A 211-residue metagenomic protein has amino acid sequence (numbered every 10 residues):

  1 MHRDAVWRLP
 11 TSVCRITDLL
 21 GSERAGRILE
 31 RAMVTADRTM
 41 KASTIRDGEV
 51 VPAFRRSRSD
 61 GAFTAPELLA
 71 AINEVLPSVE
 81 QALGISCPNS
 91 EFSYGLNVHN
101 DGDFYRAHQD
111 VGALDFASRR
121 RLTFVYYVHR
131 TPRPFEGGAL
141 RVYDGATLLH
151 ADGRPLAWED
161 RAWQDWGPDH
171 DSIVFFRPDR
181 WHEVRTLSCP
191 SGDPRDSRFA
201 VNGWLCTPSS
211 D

Functional and structural regions predicted by a protein language model:
H2-L83, A139: Non-heme Fe(II)/2-oxoglutarate
E80-D211: Catalytic core of non-heme Fe(II) oxygenases with the double-stranded beta-helix
